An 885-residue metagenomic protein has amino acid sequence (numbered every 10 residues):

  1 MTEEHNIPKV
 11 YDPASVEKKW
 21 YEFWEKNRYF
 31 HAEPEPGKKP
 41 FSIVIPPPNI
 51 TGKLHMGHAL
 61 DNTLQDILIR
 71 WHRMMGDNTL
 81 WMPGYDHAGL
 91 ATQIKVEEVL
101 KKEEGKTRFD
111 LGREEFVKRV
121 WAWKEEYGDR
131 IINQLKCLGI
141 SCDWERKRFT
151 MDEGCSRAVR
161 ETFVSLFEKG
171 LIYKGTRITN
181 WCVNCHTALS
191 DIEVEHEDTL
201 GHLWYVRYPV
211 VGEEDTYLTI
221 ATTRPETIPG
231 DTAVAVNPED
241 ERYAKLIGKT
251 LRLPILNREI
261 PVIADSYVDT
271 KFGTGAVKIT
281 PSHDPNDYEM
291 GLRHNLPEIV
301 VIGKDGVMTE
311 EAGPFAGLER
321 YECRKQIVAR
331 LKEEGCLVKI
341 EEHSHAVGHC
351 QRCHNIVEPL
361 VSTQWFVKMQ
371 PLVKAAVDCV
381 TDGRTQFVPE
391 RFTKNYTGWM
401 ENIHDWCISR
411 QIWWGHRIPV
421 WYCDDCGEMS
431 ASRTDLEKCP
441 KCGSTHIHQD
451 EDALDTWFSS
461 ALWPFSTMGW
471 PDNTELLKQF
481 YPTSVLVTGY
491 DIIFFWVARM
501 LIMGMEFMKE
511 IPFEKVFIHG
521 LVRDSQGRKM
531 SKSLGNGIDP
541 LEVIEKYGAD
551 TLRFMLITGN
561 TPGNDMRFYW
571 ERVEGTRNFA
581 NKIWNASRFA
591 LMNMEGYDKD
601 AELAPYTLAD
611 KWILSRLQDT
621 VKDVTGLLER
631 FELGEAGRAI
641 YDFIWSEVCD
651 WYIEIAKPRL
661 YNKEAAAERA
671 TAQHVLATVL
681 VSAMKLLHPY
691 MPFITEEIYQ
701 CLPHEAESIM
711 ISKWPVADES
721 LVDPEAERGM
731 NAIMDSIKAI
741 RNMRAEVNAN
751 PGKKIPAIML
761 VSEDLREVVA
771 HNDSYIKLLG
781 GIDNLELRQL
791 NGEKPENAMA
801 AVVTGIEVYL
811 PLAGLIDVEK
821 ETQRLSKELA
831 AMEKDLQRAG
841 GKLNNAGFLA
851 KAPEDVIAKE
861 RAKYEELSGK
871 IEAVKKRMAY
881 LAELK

Functional and structural regions predicted by a protein language model:
M1-M56, R73, T79, V338 (+2 more regions): Non-catalytic terminal extensions that flank enzyme cores
H5, V10, K19, F23-N27 (+11 more regions): Residue patterns forming the tRNA-binding/recognition surfaces of aminoacyl-tRNA synthetases and related DALR
E35-V96, T150, V159, I220-T222 (+5 more regions): N-terminal catalytic cores of NTP/NDP-binding nucleotidyl/phosphoryl-transfer enzymes
P36-K38, P46-P47, L80-Q93, K147-C155 (+4 more regions): Short, solvent-exposed turn/loop segments enriched in Gly/Ser/Thr/Pro and often Arg
H58-L60, P285-M290, R499-F507, I640: Alpha-helical support elements that line or immediately flank enzyme active sites and cofactor-binding pockets
R70-N78, V99-F109, N133, C137-C142 (+19 more regions): Secondary-structure transition/capping motifs at alpha-helix termini and the adjoining loop/turn into the next element
Y205, G398-F458, L462, E506-A549 (+2 more regions): Feature 926 captures the class I aminoacyl-tRNA synthetase adenylation module centered on the KMSKS loop
E214-I279, H283-E289: Protease-associated
